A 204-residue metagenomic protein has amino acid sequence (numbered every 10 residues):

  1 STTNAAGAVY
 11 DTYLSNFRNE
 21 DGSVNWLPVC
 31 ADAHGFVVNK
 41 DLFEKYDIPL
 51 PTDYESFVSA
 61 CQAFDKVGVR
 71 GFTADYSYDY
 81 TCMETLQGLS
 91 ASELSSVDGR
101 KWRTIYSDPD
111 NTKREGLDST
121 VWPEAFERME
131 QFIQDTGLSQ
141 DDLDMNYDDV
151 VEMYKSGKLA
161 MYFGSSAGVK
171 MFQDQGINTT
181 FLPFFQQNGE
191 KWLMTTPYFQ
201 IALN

Functional and structural regions predicted by a protein language model:
S1-H34, T85, F181-L182: Hinge/lid segment of periplasmic solute-binding proteins
S1-V9, N16, D41-T52, E152-M153 (+3 more regions): Extracytoplasmic "Venus flytrap"/periplasmic binding protein-like
T2-V9, S92-E124, Q186-M194: Short, solvent-exposed loop/beta-turn-alpha elements that line the ligand-binding surface or hinge of extracytoplasmic
Y46, D135, Q173-N204: Extracytoplasmic/periplasmic substrate-recognition and gating elements
Y46-L50, E130-M145, K158, Q175-N178: A local structural motif
Y54-V58, Q140-K155: Short helix-initiation/N-cap motifs at beta->coil->alpha
C61-A63, T104-L143: Glycine-centered hinge/linker elements that transmit conformational signals in sensory and ligand-binding systems
V67-G71, S156-G164, I177: Alpha-to-beta junction loops
